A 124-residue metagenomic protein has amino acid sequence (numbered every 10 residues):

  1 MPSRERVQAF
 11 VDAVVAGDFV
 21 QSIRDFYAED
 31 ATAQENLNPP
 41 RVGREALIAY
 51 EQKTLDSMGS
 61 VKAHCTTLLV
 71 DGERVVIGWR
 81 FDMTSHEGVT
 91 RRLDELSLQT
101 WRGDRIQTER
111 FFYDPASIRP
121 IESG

Functional and structural regions predicted by a protein language model:
M1-E29, S123-G124: Short, low-complexity N-terminal intrinsically disordered segments enriched in polar/charged residues
E5, V20-E73: A solvent-exposed, acidic/Ser-Thr-rich amphipathic alpha-helical stretch
V7, V11-V14, Y27, E51-T54 (+2 more regions): Hydrophobic alpha-helical core bundles mediating ligand binding, dimerization, or RNAP-core interactions
E51, A63-L69, R80-F81, D94-T100: Hydrophobic/aromatic beta-strand elements that line small-molecule binding cavities or substrate pockets in beta-rich
S57, M83-R92: Short, cysteine-centered beta-strand-loop-beta hairpins and adjacent loop/turn segments enriched in charged/polar
E87-T90, I118-S123: A short, polar/proline- and glycine-enriched secondary-structure boundary/capping micro-motif
D94-P120: Short beta-strand edge/turn micro-motifs at domain boundaries
